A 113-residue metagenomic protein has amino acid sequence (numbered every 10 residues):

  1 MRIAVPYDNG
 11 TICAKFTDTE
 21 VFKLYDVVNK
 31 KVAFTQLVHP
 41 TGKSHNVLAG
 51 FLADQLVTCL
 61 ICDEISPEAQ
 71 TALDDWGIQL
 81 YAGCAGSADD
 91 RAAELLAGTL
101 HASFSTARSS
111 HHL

Functional and structural regions predicted by a protein language model:
M1-P40: N-terminal first-folded block
Y7, D63-E64, C84-A85: Short secondary-structure boundary segments
F34-D54: Compact, glycine-rich, soluble single-domain proteins
K43, I65-P67: Short Gly/Pro-enriched loop/turn and capping motifs at secondary-structure junctions
L56-L60, I78-L80: Short active-site oxyanion
P67-H112: C-terminal structural segments of small proteins and small subunits
